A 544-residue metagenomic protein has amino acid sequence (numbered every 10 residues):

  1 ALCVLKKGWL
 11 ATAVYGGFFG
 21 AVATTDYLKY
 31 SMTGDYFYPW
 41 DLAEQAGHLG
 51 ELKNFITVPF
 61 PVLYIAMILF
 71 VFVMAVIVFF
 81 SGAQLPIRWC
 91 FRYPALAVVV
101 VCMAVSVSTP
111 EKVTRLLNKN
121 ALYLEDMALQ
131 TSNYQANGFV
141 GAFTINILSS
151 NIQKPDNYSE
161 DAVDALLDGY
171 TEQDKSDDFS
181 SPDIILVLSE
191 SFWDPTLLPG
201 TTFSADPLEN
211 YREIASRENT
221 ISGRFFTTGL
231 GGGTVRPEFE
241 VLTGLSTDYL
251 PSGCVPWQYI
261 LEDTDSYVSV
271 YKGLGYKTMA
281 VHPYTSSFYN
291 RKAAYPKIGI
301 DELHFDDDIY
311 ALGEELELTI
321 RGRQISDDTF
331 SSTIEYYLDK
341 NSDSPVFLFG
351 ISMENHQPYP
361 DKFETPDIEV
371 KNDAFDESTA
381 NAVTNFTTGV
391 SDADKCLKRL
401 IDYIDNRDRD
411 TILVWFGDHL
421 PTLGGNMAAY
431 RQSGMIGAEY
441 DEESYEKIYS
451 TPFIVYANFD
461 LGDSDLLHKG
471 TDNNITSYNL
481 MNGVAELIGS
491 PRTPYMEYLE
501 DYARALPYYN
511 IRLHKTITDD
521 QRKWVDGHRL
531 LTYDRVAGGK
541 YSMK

Functional and structural regions predicted by a protein language model:
A1-Q130: Transmembrane and membrane-interface helices of multi-pass, inner-membrane envelope-modifying transferases
C3, L28, I56-L63, A75-F79 (+8 more regions): Short secondary-structure junctions and interdomain/linker hinges
Y15-F18, P110, N137-V140, D394-I401 (+1 more regions): Short amphipathic alpha-helical surface patches that serve as generic macromolecular interface elements
M32, W40, L129-F139, T228-G232: Membrane-interface micro-motifs in multi-pass membrane enzymes
A46, A136-A142, E160, L208 (+2 more regions): Alpha-helix initiation and N-capping motif
I56-P59, D168-T171, I260: N-terminal post-signal-peptidase region of extra-cytosolic proteins
V107-L186: Membrane-interface segments at or immediately adjacent to transmembrane helices that form the boundary between
T171-P182, L186-S189, D194-K544: Solvent-exposed soluble domains appended to multi-pass membrane proteins
